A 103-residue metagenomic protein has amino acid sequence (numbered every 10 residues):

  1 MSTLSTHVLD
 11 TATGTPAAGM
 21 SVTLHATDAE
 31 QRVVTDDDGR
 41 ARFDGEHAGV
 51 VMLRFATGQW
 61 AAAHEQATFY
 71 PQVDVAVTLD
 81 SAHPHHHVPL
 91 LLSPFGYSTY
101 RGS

Functional and structural regions predicted by a protein language model:
H7-P16: Structural motif
A18-M20, V51: Short beta-strand/loop motifs in extracellular/secreted proteins, especially within beta-sandwich accessory domains
M20-R32: Short amphipathic beta-strand segments in non-cytosolic proteins
A29-R42: Short, acidic Ser/Thr/Gly-rich low-complexity loop/linker segments typical of extracellular and cell-surface proteins
R42-V50: Short Pro-Gly-centered beta-turn/loop motif in secreted/extracellular proteins
G49-Q59: A short, solvent-exposed beta-strand micro-motif common in secreted/extracellular proteins
Q59-E65, Y97: Short acidic/polar inter-strand loop motif in beta-rich domains
V73-G102: Extracellular beta-sheet/turn segments enriched in Thr/Pro/Gly and aliphatic residues
